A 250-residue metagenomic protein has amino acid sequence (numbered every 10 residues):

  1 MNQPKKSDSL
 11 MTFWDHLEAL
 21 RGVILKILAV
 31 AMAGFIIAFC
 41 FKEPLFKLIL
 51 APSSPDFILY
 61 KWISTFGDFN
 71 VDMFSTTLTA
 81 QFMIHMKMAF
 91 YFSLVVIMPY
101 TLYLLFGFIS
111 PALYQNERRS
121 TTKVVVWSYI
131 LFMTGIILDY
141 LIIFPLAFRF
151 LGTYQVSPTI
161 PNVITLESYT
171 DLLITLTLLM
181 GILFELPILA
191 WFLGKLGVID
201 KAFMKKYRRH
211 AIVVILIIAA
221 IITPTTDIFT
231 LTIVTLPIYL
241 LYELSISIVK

Functional and structural regions predicted by a protein language model:
M1-K250: Membrane topogenic/interface segments and analogous intrinsically disordered interaction regions
